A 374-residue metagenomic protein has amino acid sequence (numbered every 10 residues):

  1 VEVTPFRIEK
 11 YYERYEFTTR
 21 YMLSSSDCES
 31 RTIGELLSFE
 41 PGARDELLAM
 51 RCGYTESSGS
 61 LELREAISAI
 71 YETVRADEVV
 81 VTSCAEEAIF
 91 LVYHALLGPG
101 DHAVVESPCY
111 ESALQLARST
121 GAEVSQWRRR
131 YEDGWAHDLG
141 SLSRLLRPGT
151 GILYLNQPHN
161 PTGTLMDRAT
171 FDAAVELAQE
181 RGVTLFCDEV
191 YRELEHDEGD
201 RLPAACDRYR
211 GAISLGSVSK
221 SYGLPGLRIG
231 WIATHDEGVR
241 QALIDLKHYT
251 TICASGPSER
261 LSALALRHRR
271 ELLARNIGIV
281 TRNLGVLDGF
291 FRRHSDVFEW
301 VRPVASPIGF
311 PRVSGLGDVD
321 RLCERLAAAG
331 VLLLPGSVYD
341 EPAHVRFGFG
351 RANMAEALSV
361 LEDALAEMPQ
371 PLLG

Functional and structural regions predicted by a protein language model:
V1-C84, L91, L266-H268, M368-G374: N-terminal small-domain helix-loop-helix segment of the aminotransferase-like
D27, A263, I279-D288, E299-R312 (+1 more regions): Conserved glycine-rich beta-strand-loop-beta hairpin in the small C-terminal domain of fold type I
T73, S143, R321-E324, A328-L334 (+1 more regions): PLP-dependent enzyme catalytic core of the Aspartate aminotransferase-like
A95-L155, R168: PLP-dependent aminotransferase-like
D101, A122, E180-V183, R210: A short helix->loop->beta-strand "cap" motif at the edges of active sites that frequently abuts
T120, E180-R181, H294, A329: Helix C-cap/helix->beta junction micro-motif
Y131-D200, L372: Active-site phosphate-binding strand-loop segment of PLP-dependent enzymes
D207-T281, G285-D288: Conserved core segment of the aminotransferase class I/II
